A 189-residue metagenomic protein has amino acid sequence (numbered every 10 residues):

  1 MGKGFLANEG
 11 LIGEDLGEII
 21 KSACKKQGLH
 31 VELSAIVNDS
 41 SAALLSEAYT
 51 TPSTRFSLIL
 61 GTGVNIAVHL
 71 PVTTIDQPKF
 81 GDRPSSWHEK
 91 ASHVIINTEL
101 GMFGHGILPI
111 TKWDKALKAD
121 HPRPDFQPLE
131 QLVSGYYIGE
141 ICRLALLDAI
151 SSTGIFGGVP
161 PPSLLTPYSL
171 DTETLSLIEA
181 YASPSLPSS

Functional and structural regions predicted by a protein language model:
M1-F56, V72-M102: Glycine-rich phosphate-binding loop and adjoining helix at the ATP-binding site of ATP-dependent phosphoryl-transfer
K25, A48-T50, M102, P109-S189: ATP-binding/phosphotransfer module of carbohydrate and carboxylate kinases, centering on a glycine-rich
F56-T62: Acidic, His- and aromatic-enriched active-site or binding-groove loops in soluble protein domains that engage sugars
V68-L70: Long, internal scaffold/assembly segments composed of regular secondary structure
S86-W87, I107-I110: Charged, glycine/proline-rich intrinsically disordered loops and linkers
